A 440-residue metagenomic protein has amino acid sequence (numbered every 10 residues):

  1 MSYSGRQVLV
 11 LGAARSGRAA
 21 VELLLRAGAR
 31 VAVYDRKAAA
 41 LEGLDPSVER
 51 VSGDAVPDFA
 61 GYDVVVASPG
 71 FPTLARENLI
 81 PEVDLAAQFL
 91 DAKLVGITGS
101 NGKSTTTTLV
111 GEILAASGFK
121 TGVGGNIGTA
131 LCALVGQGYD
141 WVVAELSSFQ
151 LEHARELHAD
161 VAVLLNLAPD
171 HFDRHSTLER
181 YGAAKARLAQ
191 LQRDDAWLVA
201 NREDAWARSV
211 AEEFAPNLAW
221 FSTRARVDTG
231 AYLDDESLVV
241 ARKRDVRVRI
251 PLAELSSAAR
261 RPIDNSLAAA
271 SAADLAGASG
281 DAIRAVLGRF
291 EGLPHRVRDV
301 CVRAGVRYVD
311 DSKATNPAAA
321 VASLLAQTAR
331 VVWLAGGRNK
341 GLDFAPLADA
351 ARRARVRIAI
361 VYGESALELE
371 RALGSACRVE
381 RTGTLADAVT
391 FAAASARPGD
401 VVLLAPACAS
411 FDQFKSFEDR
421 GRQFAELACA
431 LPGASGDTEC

Functional and structural regions predicted by a protein language model:
M1-R6, L11-G96, S117, G288 (+3 more regions): Short, basic phosphate-binding NTP loop
S2-V8, A19-A27, K120, I250-V356 (+1 more regions): Nucleotide phosphate-binding/pyrophosphate-handling subdomain across enzymes that bind or process nucleotide phosphates
A14, K37, I127, E203-D204 (+2 more regions): Residues in the short beta-alpha loop(s) of Rossmann-like NAD(P)-binding domains
L24, V65, I97, N126 (+12 more regions): Residue-level signal for inorganic ion chemistry
R30-R36, L198-R202, L334-A335, R355-E364: Short internal beta-strands
D35, G53, I80-D84, G122-G124 (+5 more regions): Beta-strand->loop->alpha-helix junctions that form or flank phosphate-binding loops in nucleotide-handling enzymes
R36, L44-P46, A345-D400, G436-C440: C-terminal helical cap/extension that packs against the catalytic core of soluble nucleotide-cofactor enzymes
P57-Y62, P69, T73-R202, W206-N217 (+1 more regions): Phosphate-binding loop of NTP-binding sites
